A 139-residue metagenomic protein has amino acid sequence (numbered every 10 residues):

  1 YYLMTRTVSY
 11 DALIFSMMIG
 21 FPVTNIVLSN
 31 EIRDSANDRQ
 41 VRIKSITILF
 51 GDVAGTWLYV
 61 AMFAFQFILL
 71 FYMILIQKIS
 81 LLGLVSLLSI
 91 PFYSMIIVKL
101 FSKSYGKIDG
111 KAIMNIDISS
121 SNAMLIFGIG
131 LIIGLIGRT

Functional and structural regions predicted by a protein language model:
Y1-N25, L49-V53, Y59-T139: Hydrophobic alpha-helical transmembrane segments
T24-T47: Acidic (Asp/Glu-rich) catalytic motifs at the cytosolic membrane interface
N37-V41, L58, L131: Active-site-proximal flexible loops/turns
